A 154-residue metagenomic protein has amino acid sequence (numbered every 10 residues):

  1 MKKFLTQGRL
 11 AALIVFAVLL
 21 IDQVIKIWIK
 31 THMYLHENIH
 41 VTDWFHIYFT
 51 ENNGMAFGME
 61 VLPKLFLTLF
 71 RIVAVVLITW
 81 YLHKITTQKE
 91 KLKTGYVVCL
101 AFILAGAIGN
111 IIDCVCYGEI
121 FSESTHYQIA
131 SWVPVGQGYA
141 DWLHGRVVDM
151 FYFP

Functional and structural regions predicted by a protein language model:
M1-P154: Alpha-helical transmembrane bundles and membrane-interface segments of multipass inner-membrane proteins
